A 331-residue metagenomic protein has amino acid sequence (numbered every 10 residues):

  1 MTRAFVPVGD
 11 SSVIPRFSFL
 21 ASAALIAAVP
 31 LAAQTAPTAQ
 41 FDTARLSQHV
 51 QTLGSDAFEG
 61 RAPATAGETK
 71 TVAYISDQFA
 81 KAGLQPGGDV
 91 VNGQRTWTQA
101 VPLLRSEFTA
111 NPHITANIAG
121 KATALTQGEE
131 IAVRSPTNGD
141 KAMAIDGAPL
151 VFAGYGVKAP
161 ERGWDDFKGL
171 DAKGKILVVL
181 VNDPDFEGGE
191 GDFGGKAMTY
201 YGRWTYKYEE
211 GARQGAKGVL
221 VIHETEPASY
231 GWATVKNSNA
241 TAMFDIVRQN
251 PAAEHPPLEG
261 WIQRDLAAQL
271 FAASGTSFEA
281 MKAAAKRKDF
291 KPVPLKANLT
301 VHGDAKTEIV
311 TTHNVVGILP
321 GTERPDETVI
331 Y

Functional and structural regions predicted by a protein language model:
M1-P15: N-terminal secretory signal peptides that target proteins for export/translocation
F17-A32: Gram-negative bacterial Sec-dependent N-terminal signal peptides
A33-D89, L266, A273, P320-G321: N-terminal hydrophobic or amphipathic helices/low-complexity stretches enriched in small/hydrophobic/Pro/Gly
A39-S47, R61-V72, V90-Q94, E107 (+8 more regions): Solvent-exposed, acidic/flexible segments
L53, Q263, I309-Y331: Acidic/His- and Gly-rich active-site-bordering loop/insert found across diverse amide/peptide-bond hydrolases
E59-E190, P294-L295, A305, T312: Noncatalytic luminal/extracellular "stalk/propeptide" segments of secretory-pathway proteins
G128, R213-E226, Y230, K236-S238 (+1 more regions): Long, well-ordered, tryptophan-enriched scaffold segments
A153-A233: A conserved hydrophobic secondary-structure block that centers on an alpha-helix together with its immediately flanking
